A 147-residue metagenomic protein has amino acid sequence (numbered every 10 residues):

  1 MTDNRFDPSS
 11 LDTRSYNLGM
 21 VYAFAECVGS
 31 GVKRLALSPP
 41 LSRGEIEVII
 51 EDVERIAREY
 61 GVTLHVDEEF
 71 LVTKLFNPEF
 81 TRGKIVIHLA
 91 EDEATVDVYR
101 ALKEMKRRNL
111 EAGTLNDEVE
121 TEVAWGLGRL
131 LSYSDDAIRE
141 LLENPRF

Functional and structural regions predicted by a protein language model:
T2-R107, A112-L115, G126, D135-R139 (+1 more regions): A conserved ligand/cofactor-binding region detector
